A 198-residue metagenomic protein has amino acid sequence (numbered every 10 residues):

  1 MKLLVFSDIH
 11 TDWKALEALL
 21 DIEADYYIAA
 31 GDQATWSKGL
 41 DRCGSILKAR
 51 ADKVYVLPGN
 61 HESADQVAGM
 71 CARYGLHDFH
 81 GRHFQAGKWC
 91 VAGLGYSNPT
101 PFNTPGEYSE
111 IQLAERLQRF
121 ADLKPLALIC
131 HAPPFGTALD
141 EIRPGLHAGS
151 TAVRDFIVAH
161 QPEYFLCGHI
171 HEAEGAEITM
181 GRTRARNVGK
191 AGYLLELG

Functional and structural regions predicted by a protein language model:
M1-L4: Extreme N-terminal starter segment of soluble prokaryotic enzymes
F6-A86, V188-A191: Core catalytic region of metal-dependent phosphoesterases/phosphodiesterases, especially metallo-beta-lactamase-like
D8, Y27, D32, G59 (+6 more regions): Divalent metal-coordination and catalytic microenvironments
T11, E62-G149: Conserved catalytic scaffold of divalent metal-dependent phosphoesterases
A15, G69, H83-G87, T104 (+4 more regions): Binuclear metal-dependent phosphoesterase catalytic core
I22-Y26, L123-P125, Q161: Short acidic/histidine-rich motifs immediately flanking catalytic phosphotransfer sites in two-component signaling
A34-T35, G39, L47, A51 (+2 more regions): Cap/insert and terminal regions of metallo-dependent hydrolase folds
K53-Y55, H77, P125-A127, E163-Y164 (+1 more regions): Proline-centered loop/turn at the N-terminus of a beta-strand
